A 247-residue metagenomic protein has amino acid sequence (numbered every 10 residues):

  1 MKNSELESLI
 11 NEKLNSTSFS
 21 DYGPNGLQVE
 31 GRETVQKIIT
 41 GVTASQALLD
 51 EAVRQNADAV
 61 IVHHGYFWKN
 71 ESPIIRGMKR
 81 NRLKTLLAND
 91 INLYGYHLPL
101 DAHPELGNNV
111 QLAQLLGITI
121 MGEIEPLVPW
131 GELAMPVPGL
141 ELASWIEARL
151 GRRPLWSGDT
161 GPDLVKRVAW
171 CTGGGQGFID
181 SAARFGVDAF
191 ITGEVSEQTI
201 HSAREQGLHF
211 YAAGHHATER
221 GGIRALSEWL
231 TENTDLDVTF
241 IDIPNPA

Functional and structural regions predicted by a protein language model:
M1-A247: Hydrophobic structural segments
